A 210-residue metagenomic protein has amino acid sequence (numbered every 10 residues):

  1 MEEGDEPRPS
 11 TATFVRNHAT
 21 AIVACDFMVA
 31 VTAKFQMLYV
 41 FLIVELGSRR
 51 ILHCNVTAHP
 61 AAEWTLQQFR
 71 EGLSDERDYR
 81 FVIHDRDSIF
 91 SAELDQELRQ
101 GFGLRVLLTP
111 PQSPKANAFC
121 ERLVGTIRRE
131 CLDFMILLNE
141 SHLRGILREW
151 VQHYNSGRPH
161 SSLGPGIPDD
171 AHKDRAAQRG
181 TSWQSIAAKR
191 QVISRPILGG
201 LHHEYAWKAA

Functional and structural regions predicted by a protein language model:
M1-A210: Charged DNA-binding/catalytic regions of mobile-element recombinases
